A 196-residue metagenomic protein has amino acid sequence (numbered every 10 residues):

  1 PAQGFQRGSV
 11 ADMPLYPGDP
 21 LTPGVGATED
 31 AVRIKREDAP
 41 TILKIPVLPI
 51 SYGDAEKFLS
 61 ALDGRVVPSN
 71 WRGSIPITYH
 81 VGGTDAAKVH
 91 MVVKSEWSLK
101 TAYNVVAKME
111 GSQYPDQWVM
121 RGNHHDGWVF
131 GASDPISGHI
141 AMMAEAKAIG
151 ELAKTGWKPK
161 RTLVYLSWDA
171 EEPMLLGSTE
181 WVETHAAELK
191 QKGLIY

Functional and structural regions predicted by a protein language model:
P1, R121-N123, H139: Extended active-site and interfacial segments that coordinate phosphate-rich ligands in large catalytic machineries
P1-M13, K108, S112, W181-K190: Mature extracellular/periplasmic domains of secretome proteins
G8, L48, P173-M174: A broadly tuned "polar low-complexity/structure-edge" signature
D12-A132, K147, E151, T155: Soluble metallo-hydrolase cores and metallopeptidase-like ectodomains found primarily in the secretory/periplasmic
G127-Y196: Acidic/histidine-rich catalytic neighborhood of metal-dependent amide-processing enzymes
